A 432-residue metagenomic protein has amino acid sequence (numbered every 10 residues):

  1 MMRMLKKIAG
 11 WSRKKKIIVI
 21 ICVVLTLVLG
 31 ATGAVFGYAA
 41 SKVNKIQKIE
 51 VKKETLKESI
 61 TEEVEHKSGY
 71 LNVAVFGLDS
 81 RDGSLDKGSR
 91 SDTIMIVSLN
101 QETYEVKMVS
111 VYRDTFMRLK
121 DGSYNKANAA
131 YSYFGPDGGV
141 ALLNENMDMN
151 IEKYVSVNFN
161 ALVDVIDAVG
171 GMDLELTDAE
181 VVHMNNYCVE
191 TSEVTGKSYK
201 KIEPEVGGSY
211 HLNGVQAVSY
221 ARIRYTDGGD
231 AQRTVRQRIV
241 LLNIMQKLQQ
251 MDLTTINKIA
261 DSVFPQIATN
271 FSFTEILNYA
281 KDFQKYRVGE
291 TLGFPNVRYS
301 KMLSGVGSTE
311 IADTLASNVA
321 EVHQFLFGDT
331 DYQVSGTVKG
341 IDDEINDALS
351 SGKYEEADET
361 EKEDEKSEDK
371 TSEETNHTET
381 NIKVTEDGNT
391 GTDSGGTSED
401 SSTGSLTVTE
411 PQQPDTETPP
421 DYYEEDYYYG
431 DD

Functional and structural regions predicted by a protein language model:
R3-Y104: Entry/capping segment at the start of metal-dependent catalytic domains with acidic active-site entry clusters
L56-E63, L119, Q266-D387, D393 (+3 more regions): C-terminal solvent-exposed extensions
S68-L71, S89-I94, T103-V111, G122 (+7 more regions): Extracytoplasmic
F76, D82, D114, A141-E152 (+9 more regions): Structured segments of extracytoplasmic/periplasmic soluble domains in secreted or envelope-associated proteins
D82-L85, N125-Y133, D148-K153, G207 (+4 more regions): Second-shell loop/turn segments in exported
T93, Y124, N128, P136-N144 (+9 more regions): Extracytoplasmic/secreted envelope proteins and their assembly/folding machinery, especially bacterial periplasmic
Y133-G196, N270-S272, I276: Amphipathic, coiled-coil-like alpha-helical scaffolding segments used for oligomerization/assembly
D167-T255: Flexible, polar/acidic helix-loop-strand segments at domain edges
